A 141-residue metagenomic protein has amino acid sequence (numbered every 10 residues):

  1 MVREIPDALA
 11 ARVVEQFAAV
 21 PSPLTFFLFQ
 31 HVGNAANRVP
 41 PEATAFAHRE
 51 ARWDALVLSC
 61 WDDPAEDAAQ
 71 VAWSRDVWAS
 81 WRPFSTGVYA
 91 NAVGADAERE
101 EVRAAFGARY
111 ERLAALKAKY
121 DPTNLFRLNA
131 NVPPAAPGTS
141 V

Functional and structural regions predicted by a protein language model:
M1-V141: Soluble FAD-dependent oxygen oxidases
